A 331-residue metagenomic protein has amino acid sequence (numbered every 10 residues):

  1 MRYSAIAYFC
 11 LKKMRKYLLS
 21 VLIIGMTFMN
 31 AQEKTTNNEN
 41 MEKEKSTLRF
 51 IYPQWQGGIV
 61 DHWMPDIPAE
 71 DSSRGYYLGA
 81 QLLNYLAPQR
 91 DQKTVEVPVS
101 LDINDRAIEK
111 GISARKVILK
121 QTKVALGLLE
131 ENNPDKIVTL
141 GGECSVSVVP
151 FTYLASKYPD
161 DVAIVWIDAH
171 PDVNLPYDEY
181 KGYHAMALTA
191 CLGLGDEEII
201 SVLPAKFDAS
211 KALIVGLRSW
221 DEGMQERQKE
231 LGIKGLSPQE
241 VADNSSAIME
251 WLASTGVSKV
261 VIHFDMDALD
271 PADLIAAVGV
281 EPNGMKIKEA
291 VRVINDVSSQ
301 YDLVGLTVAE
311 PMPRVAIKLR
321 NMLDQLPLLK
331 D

Functional and structural regions predicted by a protein language model:
R2-M41: Bacterial Sec-dependent N-terminal signal peptides
N38-V138, P150-P159, K229-D331: Catalytic cores of soluble, metal-dependent hydrolases
P53, G141-C144, A169, L217 (+1 more regions): Short, well-ordered beta-to-alpha junction loops that form the rim of enzyme active sites and present histidine/acidic
K136-S201, Y301: Active-site histidine-anchored catalytic micro-motif
G141-S147, W220, M312-R314: Gly/Ser/Thr-rich loops at beta-strand to alpha-helix junctions that form or flank small-molecule/cofactor-binding
W166-A169, L192, I214-S219, S237-Q239 (+1 more regions): Short, structured patches in soluble enzyme cores that scaffold and shape functional sites
Y177-T189, R227-G235, G279-E281: Short, surface-exposed, charged loop/turn segments at secondary-structure junctions
W220-E226: Short, glycine/polar-rich helix-capping loops at beta-to-alpha or helix-loop-helix junctions that flank or form
